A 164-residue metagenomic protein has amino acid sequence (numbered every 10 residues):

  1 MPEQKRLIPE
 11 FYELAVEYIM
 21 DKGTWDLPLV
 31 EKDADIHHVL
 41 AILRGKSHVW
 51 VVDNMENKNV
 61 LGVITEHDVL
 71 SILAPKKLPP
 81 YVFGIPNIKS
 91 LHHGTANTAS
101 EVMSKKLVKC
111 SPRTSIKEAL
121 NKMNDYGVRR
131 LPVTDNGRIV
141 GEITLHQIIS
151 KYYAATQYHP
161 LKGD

Functional and structural regions predicted by a protein language model:
M1-D164: Tandem CBS (Cystathionine beta-synthase) repeat/Bateman regulatory domains
